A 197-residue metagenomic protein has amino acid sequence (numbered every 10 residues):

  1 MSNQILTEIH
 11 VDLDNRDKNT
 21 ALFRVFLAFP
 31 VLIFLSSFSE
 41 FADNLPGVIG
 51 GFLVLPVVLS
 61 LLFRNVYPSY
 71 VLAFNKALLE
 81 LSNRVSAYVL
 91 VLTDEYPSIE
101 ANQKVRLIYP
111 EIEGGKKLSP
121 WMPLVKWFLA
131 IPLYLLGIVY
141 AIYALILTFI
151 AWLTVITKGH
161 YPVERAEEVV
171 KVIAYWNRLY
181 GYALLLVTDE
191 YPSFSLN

Functional and structural regions predicted by a protein language model:
M1-N197: Membrane-proximal intrinsically disordered regions of secretory-pathway and membrane-system proteins
